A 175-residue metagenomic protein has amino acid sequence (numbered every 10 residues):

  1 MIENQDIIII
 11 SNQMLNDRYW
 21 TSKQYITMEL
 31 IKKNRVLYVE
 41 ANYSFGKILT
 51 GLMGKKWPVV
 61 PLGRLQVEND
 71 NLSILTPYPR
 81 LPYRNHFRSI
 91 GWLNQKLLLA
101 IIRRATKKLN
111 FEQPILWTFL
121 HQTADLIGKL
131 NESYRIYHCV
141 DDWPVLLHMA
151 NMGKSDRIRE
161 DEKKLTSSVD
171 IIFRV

Functional and structural regions predicted by a protein language model:
M1-V59: N-terminal subdomain of nucleotide-sugar transferases
N4-Q5, K33-N34, Q113, E132-S133 (+1 more regions): Short, well-ordered alpha-helix to beta-strand connector turns
I7, R35, W117, G128-V145: Active-site proximal beta-strand in glycosyltransferases
L15, A124-D125, C139-M152: A short, histidine- and acid-enriched strand-loop-helix "catalytic/donor-clamping" loop that lines the nucleotide-sugar
Q24, L98-L99, I115-N131: An aromatic- and histidine-rich active-site surface loop
V39-A41, T118-L120, R174-V175: Replace "coordinates the UDP/GDP/TDP-sugar" with "coordinates nucleotide-activated sugar donors
I48-N110: A conserved catalytic-core segment of Leloir-type glycosyltransferases
A100-R104, G153-I172: Membrane-proximal helix-turn-helix segments that form the acceptor-binding/catalytic region of lipid-linked
